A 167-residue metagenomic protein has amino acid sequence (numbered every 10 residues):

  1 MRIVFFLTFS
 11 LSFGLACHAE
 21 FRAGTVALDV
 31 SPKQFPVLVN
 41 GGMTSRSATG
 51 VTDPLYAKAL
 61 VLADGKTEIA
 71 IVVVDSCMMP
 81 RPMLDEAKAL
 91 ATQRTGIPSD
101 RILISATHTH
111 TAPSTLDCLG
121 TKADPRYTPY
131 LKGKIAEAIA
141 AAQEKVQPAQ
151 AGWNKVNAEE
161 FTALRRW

Functional and structural regions predicted by a protein language model:
V4-G14: Bacterial N-terminal signal peptides
A19-S105, T109-W167: Conserved beta-alpha junction segments in alpha/beta enzyme cores
